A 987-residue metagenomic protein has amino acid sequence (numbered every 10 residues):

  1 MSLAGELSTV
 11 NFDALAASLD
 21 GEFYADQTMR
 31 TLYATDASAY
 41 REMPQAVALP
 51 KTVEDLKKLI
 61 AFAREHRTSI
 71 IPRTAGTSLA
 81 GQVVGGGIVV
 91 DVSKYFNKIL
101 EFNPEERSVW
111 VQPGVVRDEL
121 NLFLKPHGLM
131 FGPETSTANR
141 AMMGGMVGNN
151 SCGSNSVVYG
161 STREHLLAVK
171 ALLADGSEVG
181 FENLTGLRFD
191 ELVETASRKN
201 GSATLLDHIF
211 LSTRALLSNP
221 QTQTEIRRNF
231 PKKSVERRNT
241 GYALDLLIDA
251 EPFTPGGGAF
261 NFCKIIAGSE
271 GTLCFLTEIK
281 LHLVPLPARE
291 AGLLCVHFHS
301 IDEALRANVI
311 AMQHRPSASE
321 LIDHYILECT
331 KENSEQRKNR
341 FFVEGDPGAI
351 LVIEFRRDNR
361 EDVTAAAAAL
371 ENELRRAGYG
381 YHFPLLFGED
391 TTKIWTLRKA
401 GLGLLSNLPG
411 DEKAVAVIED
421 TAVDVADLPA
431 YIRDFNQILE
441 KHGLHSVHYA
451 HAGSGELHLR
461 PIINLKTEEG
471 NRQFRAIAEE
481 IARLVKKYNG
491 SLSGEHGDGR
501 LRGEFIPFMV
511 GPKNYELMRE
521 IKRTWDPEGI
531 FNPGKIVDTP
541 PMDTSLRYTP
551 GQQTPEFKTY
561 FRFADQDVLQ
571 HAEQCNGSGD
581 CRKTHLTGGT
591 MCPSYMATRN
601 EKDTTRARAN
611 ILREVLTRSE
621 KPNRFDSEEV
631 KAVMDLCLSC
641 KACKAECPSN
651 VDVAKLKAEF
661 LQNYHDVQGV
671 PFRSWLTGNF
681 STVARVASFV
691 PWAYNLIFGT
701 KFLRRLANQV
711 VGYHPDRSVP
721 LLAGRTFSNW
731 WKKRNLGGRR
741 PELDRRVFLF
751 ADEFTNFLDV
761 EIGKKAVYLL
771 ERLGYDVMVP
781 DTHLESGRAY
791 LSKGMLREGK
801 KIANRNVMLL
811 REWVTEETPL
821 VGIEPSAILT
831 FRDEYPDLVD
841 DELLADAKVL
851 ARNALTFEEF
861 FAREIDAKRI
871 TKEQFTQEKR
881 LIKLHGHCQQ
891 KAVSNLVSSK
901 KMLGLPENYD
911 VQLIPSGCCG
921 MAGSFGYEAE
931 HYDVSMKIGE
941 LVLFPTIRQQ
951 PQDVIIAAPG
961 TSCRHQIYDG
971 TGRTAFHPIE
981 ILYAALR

Functional and structural regions predicted by a protein language model:
M1-E65, A75-R107, S136, T272-A291 (+3 more regions): N-terminal flexible segment immediately upstream of the FAD-binding catalytic core in FAD-dependent oxidoreductases
F12, K487-L492, G499-L636, K655-G669 (+2 more regions): Ferredoxin-type iron-sulfur electron-transfer modules and their immediate structural context
L15, S38-I70, I88, V92-T135 (+6 more regions): N-terminal glycine-rich flavin-associated loop
S38, G148, S156-Y159, L166-L397 (+3 more regions): C-terminal substrate-binding/cap subdomain adjacent to the FAD-binding core in PCMH-type and related FAD-linked
S78-G81, T137-G144, K232, E236-L247 (+16 more regions): A glycine-rich phosphate-binding loop feature that marks nucleotide/adenosyl-phosphate handling sites
V193-G258, W525-P593, R599-T604, L612-R613 (+2 more regions): Flexible inter-domain linker/hinge segments
I279-L286, L305-N308, M312-E412, A416 (+10 more regions): Terminal amphipathic helices with adjacent charged low-complexity linkers/tails
D526, P533, Y548, A654-R987: Iron-sulfur cluster-binding electron-transfer modules in prokaryotic oxidoreductases
